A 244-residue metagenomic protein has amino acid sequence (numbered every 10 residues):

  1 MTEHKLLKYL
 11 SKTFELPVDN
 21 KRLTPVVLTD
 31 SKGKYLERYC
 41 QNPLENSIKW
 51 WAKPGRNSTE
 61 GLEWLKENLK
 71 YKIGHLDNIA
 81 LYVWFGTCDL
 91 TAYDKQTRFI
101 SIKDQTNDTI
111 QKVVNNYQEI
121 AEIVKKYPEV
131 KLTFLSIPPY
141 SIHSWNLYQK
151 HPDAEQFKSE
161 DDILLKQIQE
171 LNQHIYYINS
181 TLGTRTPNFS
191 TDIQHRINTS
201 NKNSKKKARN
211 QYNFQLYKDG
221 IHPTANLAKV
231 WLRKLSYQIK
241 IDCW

Functional and structural regions predicted by a protein language model:
M1-V18, Y71, E122-K126, H174 (+4 more regions): Polybasic, low-complexity terminal segments and linkers that are predominantly intrinsically disordered and enriched
T2-N115, E119: Conserved SGNH/GDSL esterase-like catalytic core that processes O-acyl groups on lipids and polysaccharides
K34-E37, D89-Y93, Y140-N146, Q194-N198: Short catalytic/ligand-binding loop motif for oxyanion handling, primarily in non-cytosolic enzymes, centered on
W84, L135-S136: Alpha/beta-hydrolase-fold catalytic nucleophile elbow
Q96-R98, N146-H151, S200-N210: Short, flexible, mixed-charge acidic loops at enzyme active sites
K126-L132: A short helix->loop->beta-strand "cap" motif at the edges of active sites that frequently abuts
T133-L135, K166-Y212, V230-W244: Extracellular serine-dependent O-acyl
I142-T191, L216-A228: Substrate-gating cap/lid alpha-helix
